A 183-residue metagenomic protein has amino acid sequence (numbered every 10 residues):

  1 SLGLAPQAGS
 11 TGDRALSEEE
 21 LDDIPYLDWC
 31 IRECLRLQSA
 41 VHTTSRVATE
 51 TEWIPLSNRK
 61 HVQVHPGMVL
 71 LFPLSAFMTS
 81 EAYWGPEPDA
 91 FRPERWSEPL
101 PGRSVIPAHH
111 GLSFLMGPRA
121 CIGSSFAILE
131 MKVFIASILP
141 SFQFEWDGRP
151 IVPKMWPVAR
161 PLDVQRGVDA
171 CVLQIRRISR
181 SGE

Functional and structural regions predicted by a protein language model:
L4-N58: Conserved cytochrome P450 K-helix E-x-x-R motif and the immediately C-terminal K′/meander segment
F72-G102: Conserved cytochrome P450 K-helix/beta-meander segment immediately N-terminal to the heme-binding cysteine loop
P101-L112: Active-site-adjacent bridging/hinge elements
S124-V164: Cytochrome P450 heme-binding "Cys pocket" and the immediately downstream C-terminal segment
V164-E183: C-terminal helix/juxtamembrane-tail motif
